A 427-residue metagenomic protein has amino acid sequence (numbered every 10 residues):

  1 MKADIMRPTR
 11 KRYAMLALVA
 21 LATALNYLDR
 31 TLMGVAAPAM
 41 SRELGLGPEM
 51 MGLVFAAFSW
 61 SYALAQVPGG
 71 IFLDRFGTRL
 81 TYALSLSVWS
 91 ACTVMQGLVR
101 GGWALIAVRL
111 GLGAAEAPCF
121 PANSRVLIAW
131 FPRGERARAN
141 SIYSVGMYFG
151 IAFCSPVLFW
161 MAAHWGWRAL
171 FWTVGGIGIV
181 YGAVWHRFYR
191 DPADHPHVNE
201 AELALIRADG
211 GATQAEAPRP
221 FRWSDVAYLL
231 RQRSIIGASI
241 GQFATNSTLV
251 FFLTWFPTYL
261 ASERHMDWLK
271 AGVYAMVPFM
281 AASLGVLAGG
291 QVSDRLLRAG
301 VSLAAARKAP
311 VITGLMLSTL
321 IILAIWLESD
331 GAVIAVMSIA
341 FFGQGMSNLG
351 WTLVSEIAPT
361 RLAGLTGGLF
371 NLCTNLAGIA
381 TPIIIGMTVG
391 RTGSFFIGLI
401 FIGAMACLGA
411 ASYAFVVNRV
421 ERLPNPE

Functional and structural regions predicted by a protein language model:
A14-P48, F252-P257: Extracytoplasmic
M33-G34, L230-L287, S347, W351 (+2 more regions): Extracytoplasmic gate region of multi-pass secondary transporters
G45, G77, L98-A104, A115 (+3 more regions): Helix-breaking motifs and short loop linkers at transmembrane-helix boundaries and internal kinks in secondary membrane
L64-R100: Conserved MFS/SLC helix-loop-helix module at the cytosolic interface between two early adjacent transmembrane helices
V108-M147: Cytoplasmic helix-loop-helix junction between adjacent transmembrane helices in 12-TM secondary transporters
Y143, M147-P196: Helix-loop-helix hairpin linking two adjacent transmembrane segments in secondary transporters
A304-G350: C-terminal transmembrane helical hairpin of 12-TM major facilitator-type secondary transporters
S355-T392: A late C-terminal transmembrane helix in Major Facilitator Superfamily
